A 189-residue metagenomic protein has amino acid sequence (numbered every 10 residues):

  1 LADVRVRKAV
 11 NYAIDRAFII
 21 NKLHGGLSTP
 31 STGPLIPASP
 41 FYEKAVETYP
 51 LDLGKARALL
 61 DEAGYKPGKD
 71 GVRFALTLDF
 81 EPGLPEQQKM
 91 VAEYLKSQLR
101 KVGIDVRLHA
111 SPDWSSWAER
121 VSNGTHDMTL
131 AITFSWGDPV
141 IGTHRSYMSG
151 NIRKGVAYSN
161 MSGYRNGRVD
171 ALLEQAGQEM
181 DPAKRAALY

Functional and structural regions predicted by a protein language model:
A2-S97, G163-L172: Append "and occasionally in soluble cytosolic enzymes with long acidic Gly/Pro-rich linkers
V4-K8, I20-N21, A58, V102-S122 (+1 more regions): Extracytoplasmic/peripheral linker and loop segments enriched in polar/acidic and small residues with frequent Thr/Pro
R16, L35, W114, A131-W136: Beta->alpha turn/N-cap motifs
L35-I36, I141-R145: Short aromatic-enriched loop/helix-cap "lid" or pocket-rim segments at secondary-structure transitions that line
D79-E81, H109-S111, A131: Conserved beta-strand termini and adjacent loop/short-helix elements that scaffold enzyme active sites in alpha/beta
Q87-Q88, W117-E119, D138-I141: Extracytoplasmic/secreted cell-surface and envelope-processing proteins
Y94-Q98, I104-D105, S122-I132: Alpha-to-beta junction loops
